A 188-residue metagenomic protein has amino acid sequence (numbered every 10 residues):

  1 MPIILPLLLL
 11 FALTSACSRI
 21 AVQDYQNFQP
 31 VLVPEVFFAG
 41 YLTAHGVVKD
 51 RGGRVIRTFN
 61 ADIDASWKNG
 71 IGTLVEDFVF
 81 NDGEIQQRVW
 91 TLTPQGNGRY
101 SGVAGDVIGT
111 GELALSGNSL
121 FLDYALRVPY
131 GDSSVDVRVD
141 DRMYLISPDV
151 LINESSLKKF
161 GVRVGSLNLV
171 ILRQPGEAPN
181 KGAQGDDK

Functional and structural regions predicted by a protein language model:
M1-L10: Sec-dependent signal peptide recognition, specifically the positively charged N-region followed immediately by
L13-A16: C-terminal motif of bacterial Sec signal peptides marking the signal peptidase cleavage site
S18-A21: Bacterial signal peptide processing site
Q23-D24, R54, Y124, V135-R138 (+3 more regions): Extracellular/lumenal and peripheral-membrane lipid-interaction modules
Y25-Y41: N-terminal helix-cap/turn-to-beta initiation motif at the start of protein domains
F38-G46, N153: A short, Trp-centered hydrophobic/proline-enriched beta-strand micro-motif
H45, K49-Y130, R142: Central antiparallel beta-sheet cores of small beta-barrel/beta-sandwich binding domains
D140, Y144-K188: Glycine-rich, aromatic-bearing surface loops/beta-hairpins
